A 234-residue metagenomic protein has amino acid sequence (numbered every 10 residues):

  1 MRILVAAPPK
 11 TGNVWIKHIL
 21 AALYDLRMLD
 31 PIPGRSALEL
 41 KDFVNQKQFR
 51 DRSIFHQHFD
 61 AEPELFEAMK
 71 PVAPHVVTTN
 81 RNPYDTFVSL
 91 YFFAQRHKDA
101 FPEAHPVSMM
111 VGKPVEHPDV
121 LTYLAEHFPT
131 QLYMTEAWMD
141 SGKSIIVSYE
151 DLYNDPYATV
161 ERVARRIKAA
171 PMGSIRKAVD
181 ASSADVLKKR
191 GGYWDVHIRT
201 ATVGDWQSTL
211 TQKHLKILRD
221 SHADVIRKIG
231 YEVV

Functional and structural regions predicted by a protein language model:
M1-V147, T200-A201, T209-V234: PAPS-dependent sulfotransferase catalytic domain
L29-I32, K168-V179, V233-V234: Short, surface-exposed acidic
E64-F66, P156-T159, D185-K189: Short, solvent-exposed polar/charged micro-motifs at secondary-structure junctions
S148-L152: G-domain G4 guanine-recognition motif of GTPases
N154-G173: NTP-dependent small-molecule kinase module
K177-A223: PAPS-dependent sulfotransferase catalytic core
